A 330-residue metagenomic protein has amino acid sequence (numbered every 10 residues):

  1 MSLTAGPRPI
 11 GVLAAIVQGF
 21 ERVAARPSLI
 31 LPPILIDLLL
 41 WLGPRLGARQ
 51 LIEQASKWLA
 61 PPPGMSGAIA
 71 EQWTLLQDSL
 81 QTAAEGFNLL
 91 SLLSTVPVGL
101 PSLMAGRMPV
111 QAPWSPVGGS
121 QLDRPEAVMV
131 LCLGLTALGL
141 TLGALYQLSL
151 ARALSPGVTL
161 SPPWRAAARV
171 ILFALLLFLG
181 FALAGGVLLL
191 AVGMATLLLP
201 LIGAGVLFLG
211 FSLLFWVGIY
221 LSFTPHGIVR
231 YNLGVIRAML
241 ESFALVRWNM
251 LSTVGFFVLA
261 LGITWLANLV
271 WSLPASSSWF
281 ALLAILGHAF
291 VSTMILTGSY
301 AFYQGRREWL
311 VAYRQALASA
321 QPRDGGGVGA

Functional and structural regions predicted by a protein language model:
S2-P7, L13-V17, A24, S28-P101 (+2 more regions): Juxtamembrane transition segments at transmembrane-helix termini in multipass membrane proteins
G11, I30, G143-A153, T224-P225: Juxtamembrane interface elements at the cytosolic ends of transmembrane helices in multi-pass membrane proteins
F87-A137: Individual transmembrane alpha-helix segments
W114, L135-R165: Hydrophobic transmembrane alpha-helix segments characteristic of membrane transport and insertion machinery
P116-T136, S161-A182, L207-F208: Alpha-helical membrane-spanning segments of integral membrane proteins, especially the hydrophobic core of TM bundles
R124-G139, G203-V217, A284, H288: Alpha-helical transmembrane segments
L154, V158, P162, L190-G210 (+1 more regions): Membrane-interfacial helix-loop-helix connectors in multipass membrane proteins
R165-L176, A182-V192, T196-S212, S222-F223 (+1 more regions): Hydrophobic alpha-helical transmembrane segments and adjacent short intramembrane/lumenal linkers of inner/organellar
